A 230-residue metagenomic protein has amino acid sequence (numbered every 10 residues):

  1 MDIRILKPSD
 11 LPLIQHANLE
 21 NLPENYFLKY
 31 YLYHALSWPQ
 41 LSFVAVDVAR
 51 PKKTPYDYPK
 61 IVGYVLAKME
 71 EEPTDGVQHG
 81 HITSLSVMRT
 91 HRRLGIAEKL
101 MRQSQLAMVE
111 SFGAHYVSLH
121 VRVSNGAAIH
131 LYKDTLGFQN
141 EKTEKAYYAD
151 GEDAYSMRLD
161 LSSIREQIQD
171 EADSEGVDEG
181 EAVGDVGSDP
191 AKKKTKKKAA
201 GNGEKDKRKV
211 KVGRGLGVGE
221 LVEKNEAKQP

Functional and structural regions predicted by a protein language model:
I3-L6: Charged, low-complexity intrinsically disordered segments
P8-T90, M101-F112, D160-E166, E181-D185 (+2 more regions): Acetyl-CoA-dependent GNAT
I82, V117-V121: Conserved hydrophobic beta-strand within the GNAT/NAT acetyltransferase core sheet that lines the active-site cleft
M88-T90, L94, V123-S124: Active-site acidic-Proline motif in GNAT/NAT acetyltransferases
E98, E110, H115, V123-Y155: Conserved active-site alpha-helix within GNAT-family acetyltransferase domains
E166-G176: Short, charged, solvent-exposed linker or helix-capping segments at domain edges/interfaces that act as flexible hinges
S174-V177, E181-G184, S188: Intrinsically disordered, low-complexity serine/threonine-rich segments that act as phosphorylation-prone tracts
